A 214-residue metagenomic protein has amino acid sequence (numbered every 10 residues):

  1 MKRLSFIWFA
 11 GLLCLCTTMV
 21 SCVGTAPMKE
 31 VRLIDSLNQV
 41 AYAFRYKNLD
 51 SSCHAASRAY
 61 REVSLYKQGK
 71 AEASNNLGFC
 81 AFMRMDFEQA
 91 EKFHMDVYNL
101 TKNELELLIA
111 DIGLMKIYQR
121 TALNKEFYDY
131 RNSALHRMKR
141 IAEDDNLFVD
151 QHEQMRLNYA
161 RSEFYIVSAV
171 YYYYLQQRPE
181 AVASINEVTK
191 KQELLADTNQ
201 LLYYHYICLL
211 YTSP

Functional and structural regions predicted by a protein language model:
C22-E72: N-terminal leader/linker segments that initiate helical-solenoid repeat arrays
R32, G69, E106, E153-R156 (+2 more regions): Structural signature of alpha-solenoid helical repeat junctions
Q39, N76, G113, A160 (+2 more regions): "A position-specific structural signal for the A-helix of alpha-solenoid helical repeats
S57-R61, M95-N99, S133-E143, N186-L194: Amphipathic alpha-helical segments of tetratricopeptide repeats
Y211-P214: Conserved small/polar residues in nucleotide/adenosyl-binding loops
